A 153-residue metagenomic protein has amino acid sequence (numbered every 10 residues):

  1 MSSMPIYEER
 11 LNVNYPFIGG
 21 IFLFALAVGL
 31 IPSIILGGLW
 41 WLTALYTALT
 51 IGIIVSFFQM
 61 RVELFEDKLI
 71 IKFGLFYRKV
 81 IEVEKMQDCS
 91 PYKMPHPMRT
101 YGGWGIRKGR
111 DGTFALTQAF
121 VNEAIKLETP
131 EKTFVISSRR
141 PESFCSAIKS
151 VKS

Functional and structural regions predicted by a protein language model:
M1-I34, L116-Q118, K126, P130-T133: N-terminal membrane-targeting/pre-transmembrane regions
L23-L30, A44-I54: Hydrophobic alpha-helical transmembrane segments of multipass integral membrane proteins
P32-I35, V55-F57: Juxtamembrane cytosolic interface motif at the C-terminal end of transmembrane helices
L36-L45: Short, aromatic-rich membrane-interface segments at the entry and exit of alpha-helical transmembrane domains
I51-K68, K72-F73: Transmembrane-cytosolic junction motif
F58, K72-V135: Non-transmembrane, membrane-adjacent beta-strand/coil modules in membrane-associated proteins and peripheral
D67-K68, R78, A124, A147-S153: Generic alpha-helical hydrophobic packing signal
F134-S153: C-terminal/domain-terminus segments
